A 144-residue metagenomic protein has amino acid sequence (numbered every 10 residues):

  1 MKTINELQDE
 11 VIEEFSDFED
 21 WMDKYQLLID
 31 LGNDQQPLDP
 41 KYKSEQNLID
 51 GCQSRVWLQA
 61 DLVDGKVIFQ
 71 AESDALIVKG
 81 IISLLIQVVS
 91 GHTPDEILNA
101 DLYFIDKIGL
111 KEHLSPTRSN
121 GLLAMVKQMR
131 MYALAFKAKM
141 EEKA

Functional and structural regions predicted by a protein language model:
M1-R55, L62-K66, I105-A144: N-terminal intrinsically disordered, cationic/polar leader segments that include organellar targeting peptides
D39-S44, A71, I81-I82: Short, glycine/acidic-enriched capping/hinge loops at junctions between secondary-structure elements
S73-A75: A short interface-forming secondary-structure element
V78: Hydrophobic (often cysteine-bearing) scaffold residues that line and stabilize catalytic clefts of nucleotide/cofactor
I82-H92: Alpha-helical support elements that line or immediately flank enzyme active sites and cofactor-binding pockets
G91-I108: Glycine-rich phosphate/pyrophosphate-binding loops and their adjacent beta-strand/loop elements at enzyme active sites
